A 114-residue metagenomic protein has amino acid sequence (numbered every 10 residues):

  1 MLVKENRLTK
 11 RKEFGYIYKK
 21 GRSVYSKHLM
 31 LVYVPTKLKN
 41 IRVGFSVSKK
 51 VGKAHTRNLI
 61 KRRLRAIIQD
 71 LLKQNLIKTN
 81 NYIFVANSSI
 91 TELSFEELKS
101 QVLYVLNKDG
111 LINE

Functional and structural regions predicted by a protein language model:
M1-E114: Positively charged, solvent-exposed patches that mediate nucleic-acid binding
